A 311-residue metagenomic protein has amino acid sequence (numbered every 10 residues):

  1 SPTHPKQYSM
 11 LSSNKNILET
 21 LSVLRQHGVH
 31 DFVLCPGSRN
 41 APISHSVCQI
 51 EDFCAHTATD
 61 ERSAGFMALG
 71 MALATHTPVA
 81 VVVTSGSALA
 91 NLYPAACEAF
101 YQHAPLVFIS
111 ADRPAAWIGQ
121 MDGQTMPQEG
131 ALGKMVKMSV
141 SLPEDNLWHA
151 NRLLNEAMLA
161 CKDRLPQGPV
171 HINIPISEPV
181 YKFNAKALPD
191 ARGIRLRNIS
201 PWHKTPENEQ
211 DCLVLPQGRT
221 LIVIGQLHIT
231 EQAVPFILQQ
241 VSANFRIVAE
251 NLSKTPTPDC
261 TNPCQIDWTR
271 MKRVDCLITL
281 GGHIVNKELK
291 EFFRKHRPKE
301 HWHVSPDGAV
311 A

Functional and structural regions predicted by a protein language model:
L11, E156, A160-Q217: Conformationally flexible catalytic loops at phosphate/diphosphate-handling active centers
E19-V29, M71-H76, M158-P166, E209-T220 (+1 more regions): Glycine-rich phosphate/diphosphate-binding loops that line cofactor/substrate pockets in enzymes
S38-N40, T84-A88, D112-P114, P175-P179 (+4 more regions): Short glycine-rich anion-binding loops that position phosphate/pyrophosphate groups of nucleotides and phosphorylated
A41, R62-G65, A88-A90, R113-I118 (+5 more regions): Short gly/pro/ser/thr-enriched loop/turn and capping motifs at secondary-structure boundaries
A41-A115: Thiamine diphosphate
V82-T84, P105-D112, G133, P143 (+4 more regions): Short beta-strand segments
N91, I224-P306, V310: Glycine-rich, anion-gripping cofactor-binding loops and their flanking helix/strand elements in enzyme active sites
Q124-G168: Conserved thiamine diphosphate
